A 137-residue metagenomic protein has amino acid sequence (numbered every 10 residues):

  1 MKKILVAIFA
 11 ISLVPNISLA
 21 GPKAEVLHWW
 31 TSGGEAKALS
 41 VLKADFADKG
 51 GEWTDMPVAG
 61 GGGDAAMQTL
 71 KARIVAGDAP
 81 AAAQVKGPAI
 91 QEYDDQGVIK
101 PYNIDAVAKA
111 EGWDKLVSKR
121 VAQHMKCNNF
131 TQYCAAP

Functional and structural regions predicted by a protein language model:
M1-I4: Positively charged n-region of N-terminal signal peptides that target proteins for export
A7-P15: Bacterial N-terminal signal peptides
N16-A20: Sec/Tat signal peptide C-region and signal peptidase I cleavage site
P22-E25, T31-I90: Early extracytoplasmic/lumenal segment of secretory-pathway proteins
H28-W29, P137: Conserved donor-binding loops in enzymes that form glycosidic bonds
G87-P137: Hinge/lid segment of periplasmic solute-binding proteins
